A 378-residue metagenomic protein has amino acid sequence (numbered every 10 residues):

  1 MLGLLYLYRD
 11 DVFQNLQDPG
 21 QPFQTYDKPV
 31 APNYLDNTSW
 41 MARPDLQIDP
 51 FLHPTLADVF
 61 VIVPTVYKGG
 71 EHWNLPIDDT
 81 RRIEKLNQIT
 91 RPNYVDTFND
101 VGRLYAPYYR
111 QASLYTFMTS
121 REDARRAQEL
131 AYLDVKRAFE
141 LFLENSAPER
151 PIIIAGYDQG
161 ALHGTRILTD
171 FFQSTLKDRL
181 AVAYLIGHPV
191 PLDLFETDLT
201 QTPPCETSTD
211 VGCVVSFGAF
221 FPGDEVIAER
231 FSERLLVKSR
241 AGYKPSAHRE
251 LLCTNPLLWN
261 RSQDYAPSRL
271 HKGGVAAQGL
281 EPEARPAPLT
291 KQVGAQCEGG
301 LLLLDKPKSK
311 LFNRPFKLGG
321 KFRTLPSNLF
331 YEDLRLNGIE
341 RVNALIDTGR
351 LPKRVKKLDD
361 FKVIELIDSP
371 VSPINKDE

Functional and structural regions predicted by a protein language model:
M1-L7: Hydrophobic membrane-insertion alpha-helices, especially the h-region of bacterial N-terminal signal peptides
L7-Q47: N-terminal module-boundary/linker segments of secreted carbohydrate-active enzymes
R9-T25, I62-R150, K306-D377: Active-site catalytic motif of lipid deacylating hydrolases and related acyltransferases
F51-A57: Proline/glycine-enriched tight loop/beta-turn segments at coil->beta junctions that connect or precede beta-strands
D58-V61, Y105-Y108, I153, V182-L185 (+1 more regions): Structural recognition of the beta-strand scaffold that forms the well-ordered cores of secreted hydrolase catalytic
V63-T65, Y108-A112, Y157-D158, L185-P189 (+1 more regions): Active-site-proximal beta-strand/loop segments in catalytic clefts of secreted hydrolases
D134-P148, T169-R314, G319-E340, A344 (+2 more regions): Surface cap/lid and interfacial helix-loop subdomains adjacent to catalytic sites that gate substrate access
G156-G164: Gly/Ala-rich beta-loop-alpha elbow adjacent to hydrolase catalytic centers
